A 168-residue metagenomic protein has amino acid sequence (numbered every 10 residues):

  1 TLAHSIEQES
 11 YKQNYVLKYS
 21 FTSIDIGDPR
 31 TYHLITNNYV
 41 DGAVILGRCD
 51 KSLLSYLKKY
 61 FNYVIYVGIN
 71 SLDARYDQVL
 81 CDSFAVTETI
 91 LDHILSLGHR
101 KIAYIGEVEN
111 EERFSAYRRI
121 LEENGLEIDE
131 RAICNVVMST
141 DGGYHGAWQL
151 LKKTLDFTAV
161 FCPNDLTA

Functional and structural regions predicted by a protein language model:
T1, T22-I35: Short, flexible, glycine-rich and Lys/Arg-enriched loop motifs at helix boundaries that contact anionic partners
L2-L17, R30, D41-G42, K58-Y66 (+1 more regions): Bacterial carbohydrate/catabolite-sensing allosteric modules
T22-I26, I45-K51, V108, L166: Short beta->alpha connector loops
K51-K59: Active-site-adjacent beta->alpha loops and helix N-cap segments on the catalytic face of soluble alpha/beta enzymes
